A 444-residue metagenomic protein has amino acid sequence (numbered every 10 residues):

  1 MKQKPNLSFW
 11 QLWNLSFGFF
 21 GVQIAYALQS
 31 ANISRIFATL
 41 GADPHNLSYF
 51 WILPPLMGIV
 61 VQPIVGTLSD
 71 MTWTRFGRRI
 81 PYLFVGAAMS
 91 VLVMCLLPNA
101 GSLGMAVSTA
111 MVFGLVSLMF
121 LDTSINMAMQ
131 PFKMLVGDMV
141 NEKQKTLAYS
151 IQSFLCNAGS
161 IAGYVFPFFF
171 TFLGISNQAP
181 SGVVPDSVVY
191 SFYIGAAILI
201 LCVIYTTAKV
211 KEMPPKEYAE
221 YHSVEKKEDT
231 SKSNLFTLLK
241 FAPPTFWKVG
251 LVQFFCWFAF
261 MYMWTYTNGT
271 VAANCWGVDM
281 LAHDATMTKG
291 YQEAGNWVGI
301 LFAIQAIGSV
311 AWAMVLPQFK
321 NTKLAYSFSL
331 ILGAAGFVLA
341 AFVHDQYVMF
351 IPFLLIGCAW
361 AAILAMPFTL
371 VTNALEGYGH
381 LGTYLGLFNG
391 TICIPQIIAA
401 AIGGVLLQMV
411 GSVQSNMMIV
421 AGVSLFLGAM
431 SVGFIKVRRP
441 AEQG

Functional and structural regions predicted by a protein language model:
M1-F9, G101, M105-S117, M127-A128 (+3 more regions): Intracellular loop-helix junctions on the cytosolic face of multi-pass helical membrane proteins
K2-M57, K248-V252, C256-A282: Helix-loop boundary and gating motifs at the non-cytosolic
D43-L53, D186, G277-A306, N416-I419: Loop-to-transmembrane helix entry
P44-H45, E142-F154, G377-F388: Loop-to-transmembrane helix entry/capping segments in MFS-fold secondary transporters and related SLC/MFSD carriers
L83-S108, I331-H344: C-terminal ends and interior cores of transmembrane alpha-helices in multi-pass membrane transporters/permeases
V93-A128, V348-L364: Hydrophobic core of transmembrane alpha-helices in multi-pass small-molecule transporters, especially MFS/SLC-type
M127-V140, A362-G377: Intracellular juxtamembrane helix-capping segments at the cytosolic ends of symmetry-related transmembrane helices
K323-P367: C-terminal transmembrane helical hairpin of 12-TM major facilitator-type secondary transporters
